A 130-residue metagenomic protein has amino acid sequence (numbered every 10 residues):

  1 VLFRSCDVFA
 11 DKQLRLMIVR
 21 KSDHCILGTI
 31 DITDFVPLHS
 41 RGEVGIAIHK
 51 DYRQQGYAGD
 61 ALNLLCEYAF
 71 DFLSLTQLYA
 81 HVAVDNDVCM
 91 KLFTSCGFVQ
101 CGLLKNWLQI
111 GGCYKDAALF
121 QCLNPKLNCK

Functional and structural regions predicted by a protein language model:
V1-L2: Short, small-residue-biased leader/transition segments that mark boundaries at the very start of proteins
S5-C6, E67: Surface-exposed alpha-helical segments enriched in charged/polar residues
C6-K12, F98: Short loop/turn motifs at secondary-structure junctions and domain boundaries
R15, V19-K130: Acyl-donor (CoA/ACP) binding surface of acyl/acetyltransferases
